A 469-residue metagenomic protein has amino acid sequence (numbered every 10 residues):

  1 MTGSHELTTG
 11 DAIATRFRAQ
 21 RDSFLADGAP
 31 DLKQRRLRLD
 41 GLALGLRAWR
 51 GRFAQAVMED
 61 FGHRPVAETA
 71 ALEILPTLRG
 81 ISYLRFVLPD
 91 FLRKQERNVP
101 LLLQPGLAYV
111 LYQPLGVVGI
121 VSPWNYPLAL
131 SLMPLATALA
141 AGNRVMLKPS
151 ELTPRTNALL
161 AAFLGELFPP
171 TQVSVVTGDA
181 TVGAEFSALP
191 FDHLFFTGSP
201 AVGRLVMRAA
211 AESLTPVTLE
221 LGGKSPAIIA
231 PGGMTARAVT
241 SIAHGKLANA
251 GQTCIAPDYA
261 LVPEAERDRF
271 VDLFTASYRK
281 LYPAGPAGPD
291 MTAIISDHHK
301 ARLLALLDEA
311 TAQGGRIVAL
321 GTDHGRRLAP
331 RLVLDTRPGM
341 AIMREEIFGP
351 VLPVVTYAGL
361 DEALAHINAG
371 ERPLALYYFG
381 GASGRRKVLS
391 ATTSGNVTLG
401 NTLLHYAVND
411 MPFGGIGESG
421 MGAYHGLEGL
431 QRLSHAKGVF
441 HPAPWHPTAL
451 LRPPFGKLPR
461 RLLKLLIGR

Functional and structural regions predicted by a protein language model:
M1-Y109: N-terminal Rossmann-like NAD(P)+-binding subdomain of aldehyde/semialdehyde dehydrogenases
T2, L7, D22, D31-Q34 (+2 more regions): Conserved C-terminal structural/oligomerization subdomain of aldehyde/semialdehyde dehydrogenase
L7, F168, A201-R337, L360 (+3 more regions): ALDH superfamily catalytic-core signature
F17-R18, T218-L221, N249-C254, P286 (+2 more regions): Short, flexible turn/loop "capping" segments at secondary-structure junctions
A26, L44-R47, G51, F86 (+12 more regions): Generic secondary-structure signature for well-ordered alpha-helical cores
R35, I81, G142, V173 (+7 more regions): Residue-level signal for inorganic ion chemistry
L92, T177, G198, A319-G321: Short loop/edge segments at beta-strand edges and connector loops that shape dinucleotide/nucleotide cofactor-binding
P100-R237, Y357: Rossmann-like NAD(P) dinucleotide-binding subdomain of oxidoreductase/dehydrogenase enzymes
